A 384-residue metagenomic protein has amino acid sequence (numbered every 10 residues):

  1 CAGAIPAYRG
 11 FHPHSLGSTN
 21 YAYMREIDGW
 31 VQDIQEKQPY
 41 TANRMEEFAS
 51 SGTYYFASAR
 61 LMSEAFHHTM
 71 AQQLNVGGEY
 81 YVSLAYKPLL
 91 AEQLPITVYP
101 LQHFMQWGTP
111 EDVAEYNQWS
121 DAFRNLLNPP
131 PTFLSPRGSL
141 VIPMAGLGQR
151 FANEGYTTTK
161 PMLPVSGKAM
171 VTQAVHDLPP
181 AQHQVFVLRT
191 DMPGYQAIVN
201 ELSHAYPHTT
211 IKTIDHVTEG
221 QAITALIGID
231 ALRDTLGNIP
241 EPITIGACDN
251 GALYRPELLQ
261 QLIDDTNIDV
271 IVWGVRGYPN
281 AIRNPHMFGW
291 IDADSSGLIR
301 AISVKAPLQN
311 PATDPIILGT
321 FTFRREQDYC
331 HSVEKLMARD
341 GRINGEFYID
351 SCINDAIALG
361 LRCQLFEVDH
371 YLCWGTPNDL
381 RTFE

Functional and structural regions predicted by a protein language model:
C1-Q73, A252-D340: Conserved core of the sugar-phosphate nucleotidyltransferase
G3-P6, L140-I142, F186-V187, I245 (+2 more regions): Structural beta-sheet core signal
M24-E26, V98, M162, I291-A293 (+1 more regions): A structural signal for short hydrophobic beta-strand segments in well-ordered beta-sheet cores
E47-L140, D314-E384: Conserved alpha/beta core of the MobA/IspD/sugar-nucleotide pyrophosphorylase nucleotidyltransferase superfamily
S63, L147-N153: Short acidic/His/Gly/Ser-rich catalytic and metal-binding motifs that mark active-site loops of diverse hydrolases
L126-I142, R150-A152, P164, K168-I245 (+1 more regions): Conserved N-terminal catalytic core of the sugar/cofactor nucleotidyltransferase
Y156-P161: Short alpha-helical oligomerization interface
A247-G251: The conserved acidic donor/metal-binding loop of glycosyltransferases
